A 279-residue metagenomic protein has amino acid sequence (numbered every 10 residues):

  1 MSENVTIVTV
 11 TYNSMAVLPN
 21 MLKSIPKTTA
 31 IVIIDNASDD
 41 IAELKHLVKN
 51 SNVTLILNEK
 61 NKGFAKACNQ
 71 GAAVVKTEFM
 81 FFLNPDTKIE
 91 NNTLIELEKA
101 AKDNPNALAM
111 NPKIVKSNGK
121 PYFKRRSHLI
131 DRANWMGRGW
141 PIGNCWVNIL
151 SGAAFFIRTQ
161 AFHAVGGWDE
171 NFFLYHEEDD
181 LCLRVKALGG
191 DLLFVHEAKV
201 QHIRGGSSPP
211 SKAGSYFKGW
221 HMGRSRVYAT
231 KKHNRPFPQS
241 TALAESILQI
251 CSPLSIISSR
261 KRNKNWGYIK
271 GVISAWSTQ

Functional and structural regions predicted by a protein language model:
N4-T6, A30, D180: Cell-envelope/extracellular polymer assembly enzymes that use nucleotide-activated donors
T9-K27: Short, well-formed alpha-helical segments that are part of the catalytic scaffolds of diverse glycosyltransferases
L22-K60: Acidic donor-binding segment of Leloir-type glycosyltransferases
K66-A73, K88-G166, N171, D179 (+1 more regions): Acidic/His-rich active-site region of diverse nucleotide-sugar glycosyltransferases
M80: Short aromatic/hydrophobic "clamp" motif used to bind/position activated sugar donors
N148, A154, H163-F194, A198-Q201 (+1 more regions): Donor nucleotide-sugar recognition loop
Q201-R224: Nucleotide-sugar-dependent glycosyltransferase catalytic core
F217-S225, R235-Q279: Non-catalytic, C-terminal membrane-associated alpha-helical segments of glycosyltransferases
